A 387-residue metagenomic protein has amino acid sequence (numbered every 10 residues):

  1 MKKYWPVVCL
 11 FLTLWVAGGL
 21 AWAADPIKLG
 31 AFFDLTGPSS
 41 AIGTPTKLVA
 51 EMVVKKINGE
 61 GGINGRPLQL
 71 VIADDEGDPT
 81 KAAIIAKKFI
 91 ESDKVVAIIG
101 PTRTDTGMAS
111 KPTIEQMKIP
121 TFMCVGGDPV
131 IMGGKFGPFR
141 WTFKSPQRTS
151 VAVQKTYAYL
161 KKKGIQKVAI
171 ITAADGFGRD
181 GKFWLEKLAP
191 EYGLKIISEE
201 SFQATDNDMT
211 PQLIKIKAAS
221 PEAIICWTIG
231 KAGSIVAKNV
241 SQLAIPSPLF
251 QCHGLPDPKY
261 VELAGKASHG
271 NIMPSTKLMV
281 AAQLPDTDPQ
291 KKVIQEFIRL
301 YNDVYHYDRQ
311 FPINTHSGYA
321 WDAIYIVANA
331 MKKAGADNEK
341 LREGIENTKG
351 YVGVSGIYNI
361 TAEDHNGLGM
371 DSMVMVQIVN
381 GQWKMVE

Functional and structural regions predicted by a protein language model:
V8-G19: Bacterial N-terminal signal peptides
A24-I27, K47-L70, P190-G193: Signal peptide-proximal N-terminal region of secreted/periplasmic/extracellular or secretory-lumen proteins
I27-V49, A73-T80, T102-R103, I171-R179 (+2 more regions): Extracytoplasmic "Venus flytrap"
A41-L48, E60-G133, F202-M209, I229 (+2 more regions): Beta-alpha junction/loop-to-helix N-cap segments that form part of ligand/metal-binding clefts
A82, K144-K167, R179-D180, D208-T210 (+3 more regions): Hydrophobic alpha-helical segments within soluble ligand-binding/sensing domains
K94-E199, P248-M273, V280: Extracytoplasmic ligand/sensor domains, especially the bilobed periplasmic-binding protein
V240-G318, Q377, Q382-M385: Extracellular/periplasmic periplasmic-binding protein-like sensory domains
D303-W383: Segments of small-molecule ligand-sensing domains
